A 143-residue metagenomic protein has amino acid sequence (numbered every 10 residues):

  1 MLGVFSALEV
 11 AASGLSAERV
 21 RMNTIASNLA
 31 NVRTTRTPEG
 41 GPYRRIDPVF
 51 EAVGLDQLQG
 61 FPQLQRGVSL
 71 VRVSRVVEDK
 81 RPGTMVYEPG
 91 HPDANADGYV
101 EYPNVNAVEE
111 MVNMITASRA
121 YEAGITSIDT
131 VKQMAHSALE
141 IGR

Functional and structural regions predicted by a protein language model:
M1-R143: Amphipathic alpha-helical polymerization modules
